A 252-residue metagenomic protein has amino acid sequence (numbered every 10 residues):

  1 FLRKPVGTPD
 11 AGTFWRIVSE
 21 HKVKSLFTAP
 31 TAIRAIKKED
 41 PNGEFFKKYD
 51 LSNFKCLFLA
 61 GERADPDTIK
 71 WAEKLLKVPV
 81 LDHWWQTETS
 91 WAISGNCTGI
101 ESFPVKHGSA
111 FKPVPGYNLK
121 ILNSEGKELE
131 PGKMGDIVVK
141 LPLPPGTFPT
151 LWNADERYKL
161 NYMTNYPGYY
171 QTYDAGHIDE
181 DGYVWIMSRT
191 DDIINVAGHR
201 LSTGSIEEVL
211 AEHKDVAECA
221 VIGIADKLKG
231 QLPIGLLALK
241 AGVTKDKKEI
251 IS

Functional and structural regions predicted by a protein language model:
F1-I17, L201-V209: ATP-dependent adenylate-forming carboxylate-activation enzymes
W15, E20-T28, K37-P104, N118 (+1 more regions): Gly/Ser/Thr-rich phosphate-binding loop
S19, L26, L143-P144, L160 (+2 more regions): AMP-binding/adenylate-forming catalytic core of the ANL superfamily
E39, D155, E212-K214: Acidic-histidine catalytic/liganding microenvironments
G61, W85, F111, D174 (+1 more regions): Active-site glycine-centered loops adjacent to acidic/histidine catalytic or metal-binding residues that shape
L81-E88, A110-F111, I222-A225: Beta-strand->loop->alpha-helix junctions that form or flank phosphate-binding loops in nucleotide-handling enzymes
K112-G116, K127-Y162, L201: Conserved ATP/PPi-binding loop(s) of AMP-dependent carboxylate-activating enzymes
K120-L141, E180-D181, V243-K247: Conserved beta-loop-beta connector loops within the AMP-binding
